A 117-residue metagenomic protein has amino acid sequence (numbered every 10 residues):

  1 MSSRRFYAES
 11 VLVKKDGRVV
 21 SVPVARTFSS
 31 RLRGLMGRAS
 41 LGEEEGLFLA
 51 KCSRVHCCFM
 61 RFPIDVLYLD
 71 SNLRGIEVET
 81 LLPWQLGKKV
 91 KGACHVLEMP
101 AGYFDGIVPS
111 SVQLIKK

Functional and structural regions predicted by a protein language model:
M1-K117: Compact, glycine-rich, soluble single-domain proteins
